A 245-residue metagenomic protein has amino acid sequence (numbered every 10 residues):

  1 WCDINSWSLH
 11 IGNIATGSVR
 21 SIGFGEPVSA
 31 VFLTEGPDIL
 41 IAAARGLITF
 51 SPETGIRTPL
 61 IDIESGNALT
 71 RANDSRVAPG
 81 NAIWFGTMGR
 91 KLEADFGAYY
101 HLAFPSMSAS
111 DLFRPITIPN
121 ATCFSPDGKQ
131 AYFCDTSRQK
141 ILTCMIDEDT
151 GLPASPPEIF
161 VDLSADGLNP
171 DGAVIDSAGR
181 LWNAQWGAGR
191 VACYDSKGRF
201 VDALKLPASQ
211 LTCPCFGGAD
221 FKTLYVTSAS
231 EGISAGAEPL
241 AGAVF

Functional and structural regions predicted by a protein language model:
W1-F24, A44-T49: Beta-propeller domains
W1-N5, I39-R45, I83-E93, A131-R138 (+3 more regions): Conserved beta-strand positions in repeat-built beta-propeller and related beta-rich domains
S8-H10, G46-I48, G97-Y100, K140-L142 (+2 more regions): A short loop-to-beta-strand structural motif that recurs across blades of beta-propeller domains
G17-G23, T58-S65, M107-R114, P156-L163 (+1 more regions): A short beta-strand motif characteristic of beta-propeller blades
F24-L40, S65-I83, L112-A131, L163-R180 (+2 more regions): Beta-rich, blade/repeat-based domains predominating in secreted/periplasmic proteins but also intracellular
I56-L112: Hydrophobic alpha-helical segments and helix pairs
K140, C144, D162-R199: Loop/turn-rich, solvent-exposed surfaces of beta-rich toroidal or solenoidal domains
C144-L152: Short loop/turn segments immediately following beta-strands, especially the blade-tip and inter-blade linker loops
